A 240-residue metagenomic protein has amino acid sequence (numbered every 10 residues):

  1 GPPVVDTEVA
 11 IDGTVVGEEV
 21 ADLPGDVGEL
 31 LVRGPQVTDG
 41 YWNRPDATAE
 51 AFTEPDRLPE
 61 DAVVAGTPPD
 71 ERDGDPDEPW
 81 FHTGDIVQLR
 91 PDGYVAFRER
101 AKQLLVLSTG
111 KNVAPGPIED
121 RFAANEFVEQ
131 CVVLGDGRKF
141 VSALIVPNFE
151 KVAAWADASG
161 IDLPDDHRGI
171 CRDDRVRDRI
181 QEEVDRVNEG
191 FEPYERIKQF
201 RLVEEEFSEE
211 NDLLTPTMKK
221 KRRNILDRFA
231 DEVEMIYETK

Functional and structural regions predicted by a protein language model:
P3, T7, D22-L23, E29-L107: Conserved ATP-binding/catalytic segment of the ANL
I11-G13, V32-G34, E99, I145-F149: Flexible glycine-/small-residue-rich
D26, A101, D136-D162, G190-E204: Conserved loop-to-beta-strand segment in the C-terminal subdomain of adenylate-forming
L30, F122, A143, F200 (+1 more regions): Hydrophobic, well-ordered secondary-structure elements that form the walls of internal hydrophobic environments
V37, A51-F52, Y94-A123, V152-D173 (+3 more regions): Adenylate-forming
P55-D61, F149-V187, E204: Alpha-helical "lid/cap" subdomains adjacent to substrate-binding clefts that gate access and reposition the ligand
G84-I86, P91, N125-K151, K240: C-terminal boundary motif of the adenylate-forming
L105, Q130-V132, W155, Q181-K240: Conserved C-terminal "lid"/linker of ANL adenylate-forming enzymes
